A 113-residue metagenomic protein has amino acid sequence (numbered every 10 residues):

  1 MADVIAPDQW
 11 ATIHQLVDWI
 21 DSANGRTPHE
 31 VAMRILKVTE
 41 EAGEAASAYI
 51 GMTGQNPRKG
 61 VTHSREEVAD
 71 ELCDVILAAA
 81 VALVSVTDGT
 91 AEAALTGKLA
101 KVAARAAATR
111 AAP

Functional and structural regions predicted by a protein language model:
M1-P113: Flexible "arm" and connector segments at domain edges
